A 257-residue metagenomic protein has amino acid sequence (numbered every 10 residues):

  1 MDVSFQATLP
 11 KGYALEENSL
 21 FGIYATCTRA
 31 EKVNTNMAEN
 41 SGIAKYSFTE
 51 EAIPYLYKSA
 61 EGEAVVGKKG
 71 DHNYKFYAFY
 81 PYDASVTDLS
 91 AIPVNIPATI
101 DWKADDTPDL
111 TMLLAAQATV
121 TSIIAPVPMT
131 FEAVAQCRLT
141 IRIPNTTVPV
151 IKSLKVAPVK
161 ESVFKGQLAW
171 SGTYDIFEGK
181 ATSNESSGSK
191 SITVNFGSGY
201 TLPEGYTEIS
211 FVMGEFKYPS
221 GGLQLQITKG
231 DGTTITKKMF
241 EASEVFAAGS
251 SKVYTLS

Functional and structural regions predicted by a protein language model:
M1-V150, F196-I209, K229, M239 (+1 more regions): Short, low-hydrophobicity acidic/polar segments
S153-Y218, G222-F246: Contiguous ligand/interfacial binding patches
